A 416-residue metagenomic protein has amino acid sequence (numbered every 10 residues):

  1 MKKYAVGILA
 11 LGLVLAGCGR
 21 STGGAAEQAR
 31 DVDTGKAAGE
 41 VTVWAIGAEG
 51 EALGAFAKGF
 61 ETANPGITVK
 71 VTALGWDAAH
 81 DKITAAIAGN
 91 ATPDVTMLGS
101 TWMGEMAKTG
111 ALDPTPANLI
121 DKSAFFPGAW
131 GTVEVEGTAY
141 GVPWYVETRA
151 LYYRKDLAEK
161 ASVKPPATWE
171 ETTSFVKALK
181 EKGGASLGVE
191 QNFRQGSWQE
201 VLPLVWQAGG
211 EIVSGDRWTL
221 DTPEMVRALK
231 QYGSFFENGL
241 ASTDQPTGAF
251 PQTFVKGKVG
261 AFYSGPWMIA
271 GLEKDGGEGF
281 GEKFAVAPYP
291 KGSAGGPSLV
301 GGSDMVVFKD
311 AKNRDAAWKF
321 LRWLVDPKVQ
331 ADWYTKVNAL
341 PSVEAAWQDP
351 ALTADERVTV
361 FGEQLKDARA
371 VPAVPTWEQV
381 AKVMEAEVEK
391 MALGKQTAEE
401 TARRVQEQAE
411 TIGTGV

Functional and structural regions predicted by a protein language model:
M1-T42, T62, E410-V416: Short, low-complexity disordered leader/linker segments with a strong preference for bacterial N-terminal type II
G19, E159, E237, E363-V416: Conserved C-terminal helix/tail region of periplasmic/extracytoplasmic solute-binding proteins
G59-P127, K160-A167, G257-A261, E278 (+1 more regions): Extracytoplasmic "Venus flytrap"/periplasmic binding protein-like
A88, P93-D94, K122-L157, A285-V286 (+2 more regions): A structural signal for short loop-to-beta-strand junctions that line the ligand-binding cleft of periplasmic/secreted
S100-T148, T173, G281-A287, A351-R357: Hinge/lid segment of periplasmic solute-binding proteins
Y140-P143, R149, E170-W218, E224-M225 (+1 more regions): Extracytoplasmic/periplasmic solute-binding protein
V176, G215-D244: Glycine-centered hinge/linker elements that transmit conformational signals in sensory and ligand-binding systems
P266-G281, P290-A386, G413-V416: C-terminal lobe and pocket-closing loops of periplasmic/extracytoplasmic Venus-flytrap solute-binding proteins
